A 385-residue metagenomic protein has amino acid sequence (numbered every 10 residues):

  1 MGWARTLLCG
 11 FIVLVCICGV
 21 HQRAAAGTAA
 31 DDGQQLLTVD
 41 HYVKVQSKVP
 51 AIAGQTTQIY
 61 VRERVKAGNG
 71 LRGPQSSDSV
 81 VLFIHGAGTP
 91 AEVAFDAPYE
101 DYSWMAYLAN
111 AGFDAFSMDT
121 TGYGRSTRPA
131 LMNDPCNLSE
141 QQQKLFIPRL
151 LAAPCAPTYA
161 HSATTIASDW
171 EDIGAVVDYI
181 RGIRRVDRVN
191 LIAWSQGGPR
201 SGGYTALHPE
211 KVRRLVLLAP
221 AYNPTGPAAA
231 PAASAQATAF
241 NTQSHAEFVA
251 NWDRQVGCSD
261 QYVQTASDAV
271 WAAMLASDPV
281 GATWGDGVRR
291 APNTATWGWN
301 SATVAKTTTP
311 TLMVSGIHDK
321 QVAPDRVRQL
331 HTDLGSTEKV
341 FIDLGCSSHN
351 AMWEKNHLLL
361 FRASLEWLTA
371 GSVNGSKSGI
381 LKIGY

Functional and structural regions predicted by a protein language model:
T28-S76: N-terminal cap/lid segment of alpha/beta-hydrolase-fold proteins
G68-S117, T127-M132: Short, surface-exposed "cap/lid" segments of acyl-processing enzymes
C136-I183: Alpha/beta-hydrolase active-site loop
R184-S195: Alpha/beta-hydrolase fold nucleophile elbow
G198-P209, L215: Short glycine-enriched nucleophile-adjacent loop and the immediately C-terminal alpha-helix near the catalytic center
T225-V314: Alpha/beta-hydrolase
K320-R326: Conserved alpha/beta-hydrolase "acid-adjacent" motif
S347-L358: Catalytic histidine-centered segment of alpha/beta-hydrolase-like enzymes
